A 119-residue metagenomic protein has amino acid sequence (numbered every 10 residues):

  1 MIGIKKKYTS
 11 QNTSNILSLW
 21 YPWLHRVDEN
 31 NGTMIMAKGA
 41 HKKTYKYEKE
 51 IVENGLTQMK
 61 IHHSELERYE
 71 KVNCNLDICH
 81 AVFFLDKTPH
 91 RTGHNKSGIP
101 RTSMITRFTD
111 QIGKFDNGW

Functional and structural regions predicted by a protein language model:
M1-K5, T9-S10, H41, H90: Histidine-centered active-site/metal-ligand motif
I4, T9-E29, I51-V52, Q58-M59 (+3 more regions): Short, conserved beta-strand element in jelly-roll/cupin
S10, E65, N95-S97: Sterically constrained small-residue positions within well-ordered secondary structures of folded domains
T13, G39-K42, H94, G113: Short capping/connector residues at structural and topological boundaries
V27-P89: Double-stranded beta-helix
Y47-K49, I78-F83, K87-W119: Non-heme Fe(II)/2-oxoglutarate
